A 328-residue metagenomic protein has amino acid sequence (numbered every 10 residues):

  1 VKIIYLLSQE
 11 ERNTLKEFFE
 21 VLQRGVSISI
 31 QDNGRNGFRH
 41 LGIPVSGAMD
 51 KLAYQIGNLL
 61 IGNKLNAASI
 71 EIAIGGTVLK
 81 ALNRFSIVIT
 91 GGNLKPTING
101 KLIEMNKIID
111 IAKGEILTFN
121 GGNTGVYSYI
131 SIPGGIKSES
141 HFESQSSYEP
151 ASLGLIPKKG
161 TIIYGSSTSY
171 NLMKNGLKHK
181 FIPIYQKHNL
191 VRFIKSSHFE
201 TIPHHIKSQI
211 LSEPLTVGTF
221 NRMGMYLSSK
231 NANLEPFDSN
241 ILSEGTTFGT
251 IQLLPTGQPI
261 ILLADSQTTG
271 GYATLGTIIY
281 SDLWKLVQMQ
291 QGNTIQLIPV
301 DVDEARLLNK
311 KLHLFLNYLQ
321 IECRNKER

Functional and structural regions predicted by a protein language model:
I3-R328: Conserved "landmark" site that anchors the functional core of diverse proteins
